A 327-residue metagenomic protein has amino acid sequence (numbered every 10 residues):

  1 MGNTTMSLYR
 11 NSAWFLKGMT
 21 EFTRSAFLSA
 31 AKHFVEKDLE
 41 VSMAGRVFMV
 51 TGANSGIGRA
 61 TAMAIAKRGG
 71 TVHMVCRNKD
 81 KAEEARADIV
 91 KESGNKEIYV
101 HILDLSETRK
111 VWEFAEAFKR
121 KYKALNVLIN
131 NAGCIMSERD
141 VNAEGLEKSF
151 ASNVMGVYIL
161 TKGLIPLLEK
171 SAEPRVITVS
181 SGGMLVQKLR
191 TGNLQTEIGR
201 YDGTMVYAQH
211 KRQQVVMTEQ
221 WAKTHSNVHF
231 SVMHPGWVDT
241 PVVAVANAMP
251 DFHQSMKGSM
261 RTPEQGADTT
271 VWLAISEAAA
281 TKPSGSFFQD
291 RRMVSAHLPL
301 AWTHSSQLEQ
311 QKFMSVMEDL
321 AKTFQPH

Functional and structural regions predicted by a protein language model:
N3-A246, P250, L320-H327: Rossmann-fold NAD(P)H-dependent dehydrogenase/reductase core
S29-F34, V294-A301: Short, contiguous pre-domain boundary segments
M49, A301-L308: Charged/polar, low-hydrophobicity segments characteristic of intrinsically disordered regions and flexible loops
M74, L103, G258, W302-S305: Pocket-edge positions in alpha/beta enzyme catalytic cores
S93, L194, N247, E277 (+2 more regions): Amphipathic, positively biased hydrophobic alpha-helical segments used for protein targeting and membrane insertion
V111, H210, Q254-P299, L308-K312 (+2 more regions): C-terminal helical subdomain
G199, G203, F252-S255, P299 (+1 more regions): A short, mixed-charge helix-start or loop-turn motif at secondary-structure junctions
